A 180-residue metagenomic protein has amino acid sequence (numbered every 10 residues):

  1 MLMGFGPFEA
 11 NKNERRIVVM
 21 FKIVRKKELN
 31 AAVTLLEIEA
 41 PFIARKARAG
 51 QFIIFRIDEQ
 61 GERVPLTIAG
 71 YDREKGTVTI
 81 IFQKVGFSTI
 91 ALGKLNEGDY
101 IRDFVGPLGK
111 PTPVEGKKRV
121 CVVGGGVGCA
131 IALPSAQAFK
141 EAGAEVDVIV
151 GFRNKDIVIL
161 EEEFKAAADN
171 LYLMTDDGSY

Functional and structural regions predicted by a protein language model:
M1-I17: N-terminal amphipathic/basic-hydrophobic helices that include classical n-h-c signal peptides and signal-anchor
G4, V64, T112-P113: Short amphipathic alpha-helical leader/targeting segments
G4-P7, M20, Q51, D103 (+1 more regions): Intrinsic disorder/low-structure terminal segments
G6, L29, L36, I43-I54 (+7 more regions): Generic ordered-secondary-structure signal
K12-I17, R73, A168, S179: Intrinsically disordered, low-complexity segments enriched in glycine/proline and serine/threonine
R15-E97: Ferredoxin-reductase
I90-Y180: FNR/FR-type flavoprotein reductase catalytic core
